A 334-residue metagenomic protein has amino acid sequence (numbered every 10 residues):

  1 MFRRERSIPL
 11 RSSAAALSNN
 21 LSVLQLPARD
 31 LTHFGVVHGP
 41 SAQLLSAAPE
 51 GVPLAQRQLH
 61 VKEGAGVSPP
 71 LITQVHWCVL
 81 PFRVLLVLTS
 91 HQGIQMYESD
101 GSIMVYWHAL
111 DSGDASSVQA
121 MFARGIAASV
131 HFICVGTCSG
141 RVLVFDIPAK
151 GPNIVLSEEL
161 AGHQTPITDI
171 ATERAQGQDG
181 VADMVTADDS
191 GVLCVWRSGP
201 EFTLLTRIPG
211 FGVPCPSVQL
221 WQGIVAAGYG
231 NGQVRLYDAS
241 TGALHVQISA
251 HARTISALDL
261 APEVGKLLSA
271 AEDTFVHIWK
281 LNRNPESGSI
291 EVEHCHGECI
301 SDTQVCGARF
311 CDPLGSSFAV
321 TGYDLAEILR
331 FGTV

Functional and structural regions predicted by a protein language model:
M1-F2, R29-E63, D100-G101: Beta-propeller domains
P9-S13, A55-G66, Y106-G113, L156-G162 (+3 more regions): Short C-terminal beta-strands that terminate individual repeats in beta-propeller domains, predominantly WD40 blades
L10-Q43, L71: Beta-strand-rich domains and repeat architectures in extracellular enzymes and scaffolds, especially beta-propellers
A15-L26, A65-C78, S112-A127, Q164-Q176 (+3 more regions): Canonical WD40 repeat/beta-propeller blade segments in eukaryotic WD-repeat proteins
D30-T32, F82-V84, V130-H131, V181-A182 (+3 more regions): Short coil/turn segments that connect the beta-strands within blades of beta-propeller domains
V37-H38, L88-H91, G136-S139, A187-S190 (+3 more regions): Conserved strand-to-loop turn within each blade of WD40 beta-propeller repeats
Q43-A47, I94-E98, V142-D146, L193-R197 (+3 more regions): WD40-repeat beta-propellers
V305-V334: Blade-level signature of beta-propeller repeat domains, shared across WD40, Kelch, NHL, RCC1 and BNR/Asp-box propellers
